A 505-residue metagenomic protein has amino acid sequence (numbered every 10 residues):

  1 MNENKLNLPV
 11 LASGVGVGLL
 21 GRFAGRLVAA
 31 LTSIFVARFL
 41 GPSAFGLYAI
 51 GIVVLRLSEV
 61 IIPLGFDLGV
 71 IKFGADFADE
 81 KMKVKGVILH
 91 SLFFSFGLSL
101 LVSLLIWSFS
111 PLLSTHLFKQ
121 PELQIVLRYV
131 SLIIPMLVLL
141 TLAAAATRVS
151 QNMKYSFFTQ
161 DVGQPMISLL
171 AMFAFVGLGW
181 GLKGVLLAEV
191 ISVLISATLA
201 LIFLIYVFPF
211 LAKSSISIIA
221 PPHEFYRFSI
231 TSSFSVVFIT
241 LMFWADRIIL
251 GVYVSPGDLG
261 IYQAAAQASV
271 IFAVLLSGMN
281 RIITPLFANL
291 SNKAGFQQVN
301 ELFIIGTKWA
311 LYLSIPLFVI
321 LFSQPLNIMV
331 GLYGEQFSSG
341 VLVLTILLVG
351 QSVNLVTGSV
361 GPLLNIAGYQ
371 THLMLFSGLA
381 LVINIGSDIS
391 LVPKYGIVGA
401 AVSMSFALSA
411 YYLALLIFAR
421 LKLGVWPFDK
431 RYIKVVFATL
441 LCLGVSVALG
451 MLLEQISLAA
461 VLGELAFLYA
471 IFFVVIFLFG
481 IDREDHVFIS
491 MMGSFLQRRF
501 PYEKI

Functional and structural regions predicted by a protein language model:
M1-A30, M82-K85, L89, L123 (+4 more regions): N-terminal membrane topogenesis motif
M1-N7, L11, L178, L182-L186 (+5 more regions): Interhelical loop/hinge segments that connect adjacent transmembrane helices in multipass membrane
N2-K5, V447-I505: Membrane-proximal transmembrane or re-entrant/amphipathic helices at the cytosolic face
N7-D67, F96-W107, S168-L169, V193 (+2 more regions): Signature of the first transmembrane helix
G14-A30, A188-L204, I219-N289, W309-Y312 (+2 more regions): Transmembrane helical elements of multi-pass membrane transporters/channels
P63-D79, V149, F208-P209, A265 (+2 more regions): Helix-loop junctions and terminal segments of transmembrane helices in multi-pass membrane transport/translocation
R128, T159-F208, F228, G378-I385 (+3 more regions): Hydrophobic alpha-helical transmembrane segments
M136-V162, L348-L379, A419-L421: Membrane-interface junctions at transmembrane-helix termini in multi-pass inner-membrane proteins
